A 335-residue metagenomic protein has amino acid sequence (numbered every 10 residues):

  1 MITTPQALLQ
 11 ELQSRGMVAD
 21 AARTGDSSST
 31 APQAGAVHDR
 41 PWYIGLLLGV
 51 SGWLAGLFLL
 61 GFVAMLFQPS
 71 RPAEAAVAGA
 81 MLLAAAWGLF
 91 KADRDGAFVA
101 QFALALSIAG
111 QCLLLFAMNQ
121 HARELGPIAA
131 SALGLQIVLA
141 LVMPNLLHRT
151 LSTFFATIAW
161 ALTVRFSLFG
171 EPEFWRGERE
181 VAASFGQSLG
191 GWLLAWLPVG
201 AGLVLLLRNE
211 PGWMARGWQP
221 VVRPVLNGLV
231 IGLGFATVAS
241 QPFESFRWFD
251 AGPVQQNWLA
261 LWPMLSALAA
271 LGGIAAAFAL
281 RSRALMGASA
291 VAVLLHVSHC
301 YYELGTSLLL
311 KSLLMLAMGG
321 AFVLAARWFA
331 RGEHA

Functional and structural regions predicted by a protein language model:
M1-A335: Alpha-helical multi-pass membrane segments and their bilayer interfacial helix-loop junctions
